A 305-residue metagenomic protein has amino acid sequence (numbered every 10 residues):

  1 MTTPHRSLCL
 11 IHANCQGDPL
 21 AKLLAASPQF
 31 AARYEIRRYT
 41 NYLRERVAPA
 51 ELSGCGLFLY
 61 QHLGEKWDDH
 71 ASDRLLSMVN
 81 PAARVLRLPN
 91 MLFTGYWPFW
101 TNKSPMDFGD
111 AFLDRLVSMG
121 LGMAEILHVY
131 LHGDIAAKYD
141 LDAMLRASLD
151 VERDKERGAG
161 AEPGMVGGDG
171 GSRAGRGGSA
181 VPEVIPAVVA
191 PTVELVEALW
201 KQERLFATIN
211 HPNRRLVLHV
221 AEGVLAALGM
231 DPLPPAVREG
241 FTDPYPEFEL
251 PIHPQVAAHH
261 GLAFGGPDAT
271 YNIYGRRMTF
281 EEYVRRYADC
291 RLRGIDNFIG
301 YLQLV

Functional and structural regions predicted by a protein language model:
M1-V305: Extracellular glycan-modifying ectodomains
